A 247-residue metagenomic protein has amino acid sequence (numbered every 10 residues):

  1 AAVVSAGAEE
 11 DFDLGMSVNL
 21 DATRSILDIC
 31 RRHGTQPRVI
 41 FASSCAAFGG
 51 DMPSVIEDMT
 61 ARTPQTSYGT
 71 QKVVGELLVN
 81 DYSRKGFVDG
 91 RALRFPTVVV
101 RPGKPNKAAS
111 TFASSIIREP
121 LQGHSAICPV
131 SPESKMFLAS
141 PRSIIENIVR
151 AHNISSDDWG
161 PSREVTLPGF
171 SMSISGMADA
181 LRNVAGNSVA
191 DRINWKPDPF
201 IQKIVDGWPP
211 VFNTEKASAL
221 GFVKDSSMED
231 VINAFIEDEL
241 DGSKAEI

Functional and structural regions predicted by a protein language model:
A1, I40-S44, Q65, R94-P96 (+1 more regions): Active-site beta-alpha turn of Rossmann-fold NAD(P)-dependent dehydrogenases/reductases
A1-V18: NAD(P)H-binding glycine-rich loop region in Rossmannoid oxidoreductase-like domains and their noncatalytic homologs
D13, S17-R24, P37, M59 (+1 more regions): Conserved internal alpha-helix in NAD(P)-dependent oxidoreductase domains
R24-Q65: Conserved Rossmann-fold NAD(P)-dependent oxidoreductase catalytic core, especially the SDR/UDP-sugar
G50-M52, Q65-R91: Active-site Tyr-X1-5-Lys
N80-K135, P141-S143: NAD(P)-dependent short-chain dehydrogenase/reductase
P120, S143-N147, A151-I204, G242-I247: Mid/C-terminal beta-alpha module of Rossmann-like enzyme folds, strongest in SDR-family dehydrogenases/epimerases
P197, G207-A219, S226-I247: Amphipathic terminal alpha-helices
